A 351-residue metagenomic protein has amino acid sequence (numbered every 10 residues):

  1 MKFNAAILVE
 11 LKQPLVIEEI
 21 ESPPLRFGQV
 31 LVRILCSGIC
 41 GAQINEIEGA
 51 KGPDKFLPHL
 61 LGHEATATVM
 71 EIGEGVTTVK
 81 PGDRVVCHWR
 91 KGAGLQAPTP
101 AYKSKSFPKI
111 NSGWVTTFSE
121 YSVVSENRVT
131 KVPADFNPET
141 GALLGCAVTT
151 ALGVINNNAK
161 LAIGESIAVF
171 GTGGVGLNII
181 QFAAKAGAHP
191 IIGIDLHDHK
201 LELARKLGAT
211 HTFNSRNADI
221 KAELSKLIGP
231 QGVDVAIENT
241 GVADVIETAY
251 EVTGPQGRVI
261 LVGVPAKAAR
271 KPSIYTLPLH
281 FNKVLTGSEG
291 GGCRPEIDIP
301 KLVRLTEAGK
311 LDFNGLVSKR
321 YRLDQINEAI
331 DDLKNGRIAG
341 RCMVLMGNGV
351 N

Functional and structural regions predicted by a protein language model:
M1, A218, E247-E251, P255 (+1 more regions): C-terminal hydrophobic helical "lid"/dimerization subdomain of Rossmann-like NAD(P)H-dependent oxidoreductases
K2, K221-K226, P230, A268-K319 (+1 more regions): C-terminal substrate-binding/catalytic core of Rossmann-like NAD(P)-dependent dehydrogenases/reductases
P23-S37, A50-G94, P133-D135: Glycine-rich beta-strand-centered segment in the early N-terminal region that forms part of a ligand/cofactor-binding
L35-C36, E74, R90-K91, N127 (+3 more regions): Short, surface-exposed secondary-structure boundary micro-motifs
K91-F170: NAD(P)H dinucleotide-binding glycine-rich loop of Rossmann-like/cofactor-binding domains, especially the beta1-alpha1
A134-A218, A222: Mid-domain Rossmann-like dinucleotide-binding core that forms the NAD(H)/NADP(H) cofactor-binding site
A159-I163, E202-V284, V350-N351: Glycine-rich cofactor phosphate-binding loops and adjacent beta1-alpha1 units of small-molecule cofactor enzyme domains
